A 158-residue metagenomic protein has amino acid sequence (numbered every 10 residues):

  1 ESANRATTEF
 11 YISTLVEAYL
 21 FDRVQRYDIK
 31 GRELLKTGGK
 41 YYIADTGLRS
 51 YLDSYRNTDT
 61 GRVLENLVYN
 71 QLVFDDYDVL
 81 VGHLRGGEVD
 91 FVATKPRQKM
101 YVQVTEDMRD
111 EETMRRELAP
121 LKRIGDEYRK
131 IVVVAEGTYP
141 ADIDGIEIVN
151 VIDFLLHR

Functional and structural regions predicted by a protein language model:
E1-K99: Accessory nucleic acid-recognition modules appended to NTPase machines
G47, T105-E106: Short, histidine-centered active-site or binding-site loop motifs used for metal coordination, general acid-base
S50-Y51, R109, L156: Short, acidic Gly/Pro/Ser/Thr-rich loop/turn segments
V102: Conserved beta3 VAIK motif of the Hanks protein kinase fold
E106-I152: Catalytic cores of nucleic-acid endonucleases
I152-R158: C-terminal helix of von Willebrand factor
